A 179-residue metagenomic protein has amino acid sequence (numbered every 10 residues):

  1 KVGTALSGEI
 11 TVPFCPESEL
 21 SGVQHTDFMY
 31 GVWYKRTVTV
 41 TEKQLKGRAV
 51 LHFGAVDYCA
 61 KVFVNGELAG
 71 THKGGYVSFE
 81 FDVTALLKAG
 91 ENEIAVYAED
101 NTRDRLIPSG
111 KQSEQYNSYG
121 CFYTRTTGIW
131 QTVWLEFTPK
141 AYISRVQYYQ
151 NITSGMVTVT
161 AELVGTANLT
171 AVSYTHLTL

Functional and structural regions predicted by a protein language model:
K1-E9: Predominantly extracellular/luminal regions of secreted and cell-surface proteins, especially disulfide-bonded
E9-T11, T37-T39, E80-D82, E91 (+2 more regions): Ser/Thr- (and often Asn-) enriched beta-sheet segments in non-cytosolic proteins
V12-S18: Solvent-exposed edge beta-strands and adjacent loop segments that serve as assembly or binding interfaces
S18-L20, E114: Short Pro/Gly-enriched beta-strand edge/turn motifs at strand-loop
H25, M29-Y142, T166: Accessory beta-strand-rich segments of carbohydrate-active enzymes
A60-V62, A171-Y174: Short beta-strand elements bearing conserved aromatic residues within extracellular beta-rich modules
P139-T166: Surface beta-strand/loop "capping" patches
T175-L179: Conserved small/polar residues in nucleotide/adenosyl-binding loops
